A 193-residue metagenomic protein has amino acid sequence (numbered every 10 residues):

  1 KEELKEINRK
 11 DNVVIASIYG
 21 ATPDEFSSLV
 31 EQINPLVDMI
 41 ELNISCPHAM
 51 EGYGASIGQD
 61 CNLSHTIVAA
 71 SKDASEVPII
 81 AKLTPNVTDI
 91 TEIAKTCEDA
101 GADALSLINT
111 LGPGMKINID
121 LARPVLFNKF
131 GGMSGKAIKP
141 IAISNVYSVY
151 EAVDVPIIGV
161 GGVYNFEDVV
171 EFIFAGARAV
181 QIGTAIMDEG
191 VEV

Functional and structural regions predicted by a protein language model:
K1-Q59: Active-site beta->alpha loop and helix N-cap motifs at the rims of alpha/beta catalytic domains
E3, E25, L29, L63-S71 (+3 more regions): A general structural detector for well-ordered alpha-helical segments in enzyme core domains, enriched
L4-R9, N34, V68-E76, E98 (+1 more regions): Surface-exposed amphipathic alpha-helices with a cationic face
V14-I18, I40-L42, I79-A81, L105-L107 (+2 more regions): Hydrophobic faces of well-ordered beta-strands that scaffold small-molecule active sites in alpha/beta enzyme cores
A21, I40, I44-K95: Conserved beta-alpha-beta core of the PfkB/ribokinase-like small-molecule kinase fold
D24-P35, V87-A100, S148-V155, V163-V180: Catalytic cores of alpha/beta
I44-H48, A104-G114, G162-V163, E167-V193: Glycine-rich phosphate-binding active-site loops on the catalytic face of alpha/beta enzymes
P47-N62, I93-E151, V155: Glycine/Thr-rich beta-alpha phosphate-binding loop at enzyme active sites
